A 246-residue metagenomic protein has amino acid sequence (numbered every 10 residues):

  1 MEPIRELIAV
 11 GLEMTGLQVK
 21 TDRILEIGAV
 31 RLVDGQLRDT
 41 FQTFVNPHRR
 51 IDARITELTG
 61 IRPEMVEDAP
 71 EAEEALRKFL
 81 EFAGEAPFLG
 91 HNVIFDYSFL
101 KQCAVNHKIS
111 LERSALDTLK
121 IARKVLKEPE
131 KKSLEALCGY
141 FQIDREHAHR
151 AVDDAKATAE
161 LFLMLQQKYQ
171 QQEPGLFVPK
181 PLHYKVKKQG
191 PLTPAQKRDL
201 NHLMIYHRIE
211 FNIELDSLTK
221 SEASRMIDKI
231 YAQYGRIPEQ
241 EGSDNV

Functional and structural regions predicted by a protein language model:
M1-R113, K127-H149, G175: Conserved non-catalytic scaffold segment of RNase H-like nuclease domains
M14-G16, K120, A157: Short, glycine/acidic-enriched loop or turn micro-motifs at the edges of active sites
S110-A122: Conserved beta-strand -> loop -> alpha-helix junction used to position metal-binding or nucleic-acid-contacting
K120-R123, G139, E160-L163: Generic alpha-helical structural context detector
A148-A151, L215: Acidic carboxylate-rich catalytic motifs and surrounding loops in phosphoryl-/glycosyl-chemistry enzymes
R150-L163: Acidic, divalent-metal-coordinating active-site segment for phosphoryl/phosphodiester hydrolysis, typified by short
L163-V246: Acidic two-metal-ion nuclease catalytic site recognized across multiple nuclease folds, prominently DnaQ/RNase D-T
